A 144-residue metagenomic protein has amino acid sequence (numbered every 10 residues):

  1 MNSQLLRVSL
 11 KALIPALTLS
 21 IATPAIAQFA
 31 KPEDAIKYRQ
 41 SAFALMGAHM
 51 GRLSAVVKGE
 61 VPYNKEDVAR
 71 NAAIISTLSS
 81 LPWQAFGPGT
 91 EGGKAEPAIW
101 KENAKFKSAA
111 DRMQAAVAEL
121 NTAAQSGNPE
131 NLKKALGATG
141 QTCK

Functional and structural regions predicted by a protein language model:
N2-I14: Bacterial N-terminal signal peptides that target proteins for export
L13, L17-A22: Hydrophobic core
T23-A27: Sec/Tat signal peptide C-region and signal peptidase I cleavage site
F29-D67, A73-K144: Sequence context surrounding c-type heme c attachment/ligation sites in exported
